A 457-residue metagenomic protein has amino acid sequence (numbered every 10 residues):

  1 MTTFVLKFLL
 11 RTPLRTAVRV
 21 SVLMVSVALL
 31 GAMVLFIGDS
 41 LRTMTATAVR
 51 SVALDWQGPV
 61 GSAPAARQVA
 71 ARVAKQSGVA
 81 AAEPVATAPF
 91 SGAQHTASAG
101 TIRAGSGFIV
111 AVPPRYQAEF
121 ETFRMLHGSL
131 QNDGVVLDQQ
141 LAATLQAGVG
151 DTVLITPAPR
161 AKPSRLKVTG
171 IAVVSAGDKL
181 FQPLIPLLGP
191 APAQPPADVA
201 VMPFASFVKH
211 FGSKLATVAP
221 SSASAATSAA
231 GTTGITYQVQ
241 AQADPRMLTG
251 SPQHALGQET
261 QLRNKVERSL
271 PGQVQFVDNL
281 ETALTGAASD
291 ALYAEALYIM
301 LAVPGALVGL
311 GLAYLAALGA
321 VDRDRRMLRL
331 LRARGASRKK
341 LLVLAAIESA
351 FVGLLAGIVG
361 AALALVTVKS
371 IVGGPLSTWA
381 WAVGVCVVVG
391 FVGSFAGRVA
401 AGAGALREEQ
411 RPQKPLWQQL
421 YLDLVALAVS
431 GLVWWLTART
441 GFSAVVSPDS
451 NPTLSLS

Functional and structural regions predicted by a protein language model:
M1-G309, G319, G373-S377, A438-L456: Membrane transport/envelope proteins' first extracytoplasmic loop
M1-S21, V52-A53, D322-K340, L363-S457: Feature of multi-pass inner-membrane transport and sensor proteins that recognizes transmembrane helices together
V27, G31-V34, L307, G311-Y314 (+3 more regions): Alpha-helical transmembrane segments
M33-G38, Y298-R329, L341, A346 (+1 more regions): A hydrophobic alpha-helix feature that marks transmembrane segments and, especially, their cytosolic C-terminal ends
A158, I171-V173, R326, A333-A336 (+1 more regions): An acidic- and aromatic-residue-enriched active-site/binding cleft used to recognize and process polar
V303-A306, L310, Y314-L315, S349-L365 (+1 more regions): Hydrophobic positions within alpha-helical transmembrane segments of bacterial inner-membrane proteins
A320, K340-A362, L420: Selective transmembrane-helix segments that form parts of the transport pathway or gating/packing helices in multipass
